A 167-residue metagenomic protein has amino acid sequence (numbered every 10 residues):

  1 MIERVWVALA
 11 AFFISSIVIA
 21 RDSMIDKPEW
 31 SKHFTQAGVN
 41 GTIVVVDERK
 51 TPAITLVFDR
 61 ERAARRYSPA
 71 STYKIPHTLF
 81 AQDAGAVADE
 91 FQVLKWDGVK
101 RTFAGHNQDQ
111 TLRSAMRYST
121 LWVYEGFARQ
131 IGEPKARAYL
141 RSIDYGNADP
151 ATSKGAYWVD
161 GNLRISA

Functional and structural regions predicted by a protein language model:
M1-V7: Bacterial N-terminal signal peptides that target proteins for export
I19-R65: Beta-lactamase-like hydrolase cores
G38-N40, R62-A64, S68-Y73, D89 (+4 more regions): Extracytoplasmic
R66-F91, A115: Active-site SXXK
D83-Q110: Active-site-proximal loop and beta-strand segments within enzyme catalytic domains
A104, T111-L112, G126-A167: Mid-domain, small-residue-enriched loop/turn segments at the edges of structured enzyme/sensor domains
